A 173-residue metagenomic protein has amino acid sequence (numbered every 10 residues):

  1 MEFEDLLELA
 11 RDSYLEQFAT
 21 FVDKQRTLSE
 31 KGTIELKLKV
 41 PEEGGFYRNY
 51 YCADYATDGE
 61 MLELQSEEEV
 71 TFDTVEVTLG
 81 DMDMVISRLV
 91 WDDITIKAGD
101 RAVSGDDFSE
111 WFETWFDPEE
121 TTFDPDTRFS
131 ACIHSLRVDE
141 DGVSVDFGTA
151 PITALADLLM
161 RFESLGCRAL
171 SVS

Functional and structural regions predicted by a protein language model:
M1-S173: Structured alpha/beta or helical-core interaction and ligand-binding surfaces enriched in interleaved
